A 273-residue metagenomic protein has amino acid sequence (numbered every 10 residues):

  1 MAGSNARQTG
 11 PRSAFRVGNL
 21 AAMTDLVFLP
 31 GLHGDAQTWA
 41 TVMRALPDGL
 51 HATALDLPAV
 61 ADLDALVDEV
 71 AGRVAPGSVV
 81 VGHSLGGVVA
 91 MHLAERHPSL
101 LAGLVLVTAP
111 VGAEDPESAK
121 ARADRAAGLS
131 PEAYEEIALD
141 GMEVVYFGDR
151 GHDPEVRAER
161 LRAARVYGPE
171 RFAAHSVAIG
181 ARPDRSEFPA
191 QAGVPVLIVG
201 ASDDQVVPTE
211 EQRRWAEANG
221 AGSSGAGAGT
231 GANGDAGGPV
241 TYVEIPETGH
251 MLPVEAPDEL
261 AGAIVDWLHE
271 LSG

Functional and structural regions predicted by a protein language model:
P30-L32, G82-G87, A201: Conserved alpha/beta-hydrolase "nucleophile elbow" surrounding the catalytic nucleophile
L32-V81, H92-R96, G262-D266: Active-site loop/oxyanion-hole signature of alpha/beta-hydrolase fold enzymes
V42-A45, G193-T248: Conserved loop-alpha-helix segment in the C-terminal half of the alpha/beta-hydrolase fold that carries the catalytic
L63, E95-L139: Flexible "cap/lid" loop of the alpha/beta hydrolase fold
V80-G82, V107, V199: Short beta-strand immediately N-terminal to the catalytic nucleophile in serine-hydrolase-like folds
G86, A90-A94, Q212: Short helix immediately C-terminal to the catalytic nucleophile in hydrolase catalytic domains
E114-E117, A133-Q191: Conserved alpha/beta-hydrolase catalytic His-Asp/Glu region
Y242, T248-A261: Catalytic histidine-centered segment of alpha/beta-hydrolase-like enzymes
